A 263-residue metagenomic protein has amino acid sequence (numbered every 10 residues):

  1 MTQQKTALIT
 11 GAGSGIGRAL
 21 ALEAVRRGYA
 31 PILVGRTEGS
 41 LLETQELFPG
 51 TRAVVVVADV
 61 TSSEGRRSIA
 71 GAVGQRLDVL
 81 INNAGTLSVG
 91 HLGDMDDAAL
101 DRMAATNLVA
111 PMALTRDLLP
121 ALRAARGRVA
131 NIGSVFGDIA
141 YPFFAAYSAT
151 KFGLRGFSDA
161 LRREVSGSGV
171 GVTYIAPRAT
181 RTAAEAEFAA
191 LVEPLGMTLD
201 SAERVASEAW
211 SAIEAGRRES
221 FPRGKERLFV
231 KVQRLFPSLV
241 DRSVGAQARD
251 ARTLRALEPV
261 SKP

Functional and structural regions predicted by a protein language model:
G13-S14: Conserved glycine-rich cofactor-binding loop
Y29-E43: Conserved glycine-rich Rossmann-like NAD(P)H-binding loop of the short-chain dehydrogenase/reductase
N83-S88: Conserved NAD(P)H cofactor-binding loop of Rossmann-fold oxidoreductase domains
H91-L92, D96-R102: Substrate-binding pocket helix/loop in short-chain dehydrogenase/reductase
T115, T150: Active-site helix of classical SDR
S134: Residue(s) in the substrate-gating loop at a strand-loop-helix junction that position the organic substrate next
R163-E226: SDR active-site lid
